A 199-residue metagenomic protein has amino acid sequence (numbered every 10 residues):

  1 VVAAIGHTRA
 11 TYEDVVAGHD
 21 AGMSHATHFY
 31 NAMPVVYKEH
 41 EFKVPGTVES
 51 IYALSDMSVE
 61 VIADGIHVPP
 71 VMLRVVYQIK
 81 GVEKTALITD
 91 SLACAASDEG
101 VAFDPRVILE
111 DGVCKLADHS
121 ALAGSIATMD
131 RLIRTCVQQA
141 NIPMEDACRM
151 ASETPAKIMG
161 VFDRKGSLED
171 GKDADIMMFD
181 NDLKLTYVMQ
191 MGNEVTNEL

Functional and structural regions predicted by a protein language model:
V1-V44, A96-D98: Histidine/acidic-residue-rich, glycine-tolerant segments that coordinate divalent metal ions
Y30, L92, D182: Anionic group-transfer/hydrolysis microenvironments
K43-V61, G65, M72, Y77-F179: His/Asp/Glu-enriched, well-ordered alpha-helical/loop segment that forms or immediately abuts the divalent-metal
D182-M189: Short, Lys/Arg- and Gly-enriched loop/turn segments at beta-strand edges
